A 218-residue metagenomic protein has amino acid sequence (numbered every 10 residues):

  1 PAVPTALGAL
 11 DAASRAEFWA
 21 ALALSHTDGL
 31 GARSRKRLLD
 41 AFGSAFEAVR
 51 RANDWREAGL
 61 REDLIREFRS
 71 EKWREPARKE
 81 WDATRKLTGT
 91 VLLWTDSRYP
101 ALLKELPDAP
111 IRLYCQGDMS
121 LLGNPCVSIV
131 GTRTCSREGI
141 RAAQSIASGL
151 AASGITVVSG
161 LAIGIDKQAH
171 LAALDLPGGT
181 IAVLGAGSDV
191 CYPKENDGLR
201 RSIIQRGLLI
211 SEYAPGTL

Functional and structural regions predicted by a protein language model:
P1-R15, L93-L218: Glycine-biased, small-residue-rich flexible motifs in mid-sequence functional cores and linkers
P1-S97: Short, small/acidic-rich helices and loops at N termini and domain boundaries of DNA replication/processing enzymes
